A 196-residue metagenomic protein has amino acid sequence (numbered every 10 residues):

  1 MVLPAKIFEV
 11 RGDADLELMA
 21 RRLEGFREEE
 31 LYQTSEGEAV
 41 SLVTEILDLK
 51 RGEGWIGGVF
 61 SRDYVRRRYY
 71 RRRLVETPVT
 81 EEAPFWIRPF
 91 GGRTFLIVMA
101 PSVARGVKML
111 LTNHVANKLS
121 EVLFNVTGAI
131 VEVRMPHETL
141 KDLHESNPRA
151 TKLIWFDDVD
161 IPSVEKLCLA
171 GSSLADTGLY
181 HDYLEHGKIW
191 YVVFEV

Functional and structural regions predicted by a protein language model:
M1-V196: Intrinsically disordered, low-complexity, charge-rich terminal extensions of nucleic-acid-associated complexes
